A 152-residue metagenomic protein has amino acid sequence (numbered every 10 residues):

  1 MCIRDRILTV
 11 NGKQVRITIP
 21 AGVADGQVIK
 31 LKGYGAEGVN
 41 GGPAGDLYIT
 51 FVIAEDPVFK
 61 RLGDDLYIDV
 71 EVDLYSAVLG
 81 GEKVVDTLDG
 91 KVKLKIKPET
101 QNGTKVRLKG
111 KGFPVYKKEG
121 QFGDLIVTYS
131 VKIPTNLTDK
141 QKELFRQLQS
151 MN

Functional and structural regions predicted by a protein language model:
M1-D5: Conserved small/polar residues in nucleotide/adenosyl-binding loops
L8-N152: Intrinsically disordered, low-complexity linker/assembly segments
